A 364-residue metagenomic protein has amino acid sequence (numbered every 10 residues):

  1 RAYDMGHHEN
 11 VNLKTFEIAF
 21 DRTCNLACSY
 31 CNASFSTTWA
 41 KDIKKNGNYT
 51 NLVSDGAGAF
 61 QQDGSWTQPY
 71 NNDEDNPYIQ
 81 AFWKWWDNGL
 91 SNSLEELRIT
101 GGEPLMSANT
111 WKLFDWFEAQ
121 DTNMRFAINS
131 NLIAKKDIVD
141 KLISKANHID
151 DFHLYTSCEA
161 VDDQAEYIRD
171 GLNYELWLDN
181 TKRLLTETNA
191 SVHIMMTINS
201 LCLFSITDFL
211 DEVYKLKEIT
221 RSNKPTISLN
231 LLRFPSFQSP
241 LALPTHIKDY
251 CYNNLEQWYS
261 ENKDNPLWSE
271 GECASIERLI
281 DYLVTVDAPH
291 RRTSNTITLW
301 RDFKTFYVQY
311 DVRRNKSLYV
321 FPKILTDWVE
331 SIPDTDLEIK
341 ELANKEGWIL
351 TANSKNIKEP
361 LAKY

Functional and structural regions predicted by a protein language model:
R1-N72, L90-S91, I276-Y364: N-terminal pre-core extensions flanking Radical SAM catalytic domains
A2-H7, D75-N88, K136: A Trp-anchored, charged/polar loop motif used as the substrate-binding/catalytic surface of acyl/ester-handling
G6-H8, S144, L184-T186: Outer-membrane beta-barrel proteins
L13-T23, S34-I79, N92-A108, Q120-I138 (+3 more regions): Core AdoMet radical
F16, F82-W85, L113, W177-N180 (+2 more regions): Alpha-helical packing segments of well-folded alpha/beta enzyme cores
K84-L90, F114-A119, I143-N147: Leucine-rich repeat
N109-D115, D137-S144, S205-F209: Distinct, well-ordered alpha-helical segments
M124-A127, N147-C158, Y174-V329, D336: Conserved C-terminal portion of the radical SAM core fold that forms the substrate/S-adenosylmethionine-binding
